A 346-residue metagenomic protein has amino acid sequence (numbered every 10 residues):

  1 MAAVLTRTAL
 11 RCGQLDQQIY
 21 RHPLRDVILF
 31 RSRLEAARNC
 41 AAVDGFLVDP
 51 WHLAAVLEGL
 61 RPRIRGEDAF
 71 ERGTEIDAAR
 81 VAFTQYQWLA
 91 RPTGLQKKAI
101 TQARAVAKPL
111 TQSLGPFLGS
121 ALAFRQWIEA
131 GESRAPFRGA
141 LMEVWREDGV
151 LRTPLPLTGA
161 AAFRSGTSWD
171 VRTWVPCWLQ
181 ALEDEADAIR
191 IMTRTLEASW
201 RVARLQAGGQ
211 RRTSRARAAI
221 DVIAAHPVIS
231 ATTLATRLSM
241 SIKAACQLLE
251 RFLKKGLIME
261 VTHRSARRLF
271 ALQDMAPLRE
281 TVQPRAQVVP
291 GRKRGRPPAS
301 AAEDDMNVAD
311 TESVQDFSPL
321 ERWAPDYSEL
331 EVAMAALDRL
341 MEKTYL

Functional and structural regions predicted by a protein language model:
M1-L346: FIC/Doc superfamily catalytic core
